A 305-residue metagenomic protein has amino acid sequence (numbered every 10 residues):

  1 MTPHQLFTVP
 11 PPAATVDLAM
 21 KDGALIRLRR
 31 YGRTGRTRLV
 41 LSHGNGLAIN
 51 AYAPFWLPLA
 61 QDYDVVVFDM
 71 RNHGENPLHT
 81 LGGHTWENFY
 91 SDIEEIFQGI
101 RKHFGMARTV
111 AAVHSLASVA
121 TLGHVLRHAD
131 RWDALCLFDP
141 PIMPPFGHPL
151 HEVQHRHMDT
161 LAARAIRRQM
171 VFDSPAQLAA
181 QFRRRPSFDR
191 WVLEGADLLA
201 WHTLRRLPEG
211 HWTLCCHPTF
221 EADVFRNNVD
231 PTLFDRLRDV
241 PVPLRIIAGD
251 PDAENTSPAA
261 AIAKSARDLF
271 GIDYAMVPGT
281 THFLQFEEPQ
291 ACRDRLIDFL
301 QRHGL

Functional and structural regions predicted by a protein language model:
M1-S42, Q61-D64, K102-G105, F270-D273 (+2 more regions): Alpha/beta-hydrolase fold catalytic core
K21, N72-A112, D294: Active-site loop/oxyanion-hole signature of alpha/beta-hydrolase fold enzymes
R29-L78: Conserved HGGG/HGGXW glycine-rich cap/lid loop of the alpha/beta-hydrolase fold
A107-L150: Conserved hydrolase catalytic core segment
Q169-A253: Alpha/beta-hydrolase
R238-T280: Conserved loop-alpha-helix segment in the C-terminal half of the alpha/beta-hydrolase fold that carries the catalytic
V277-P289: Catalytic histidine-centered segment of alpha/beta-hydrolase-like enzymes
F286-D298: Post-His helix in hydrolase/transferase enzymes
